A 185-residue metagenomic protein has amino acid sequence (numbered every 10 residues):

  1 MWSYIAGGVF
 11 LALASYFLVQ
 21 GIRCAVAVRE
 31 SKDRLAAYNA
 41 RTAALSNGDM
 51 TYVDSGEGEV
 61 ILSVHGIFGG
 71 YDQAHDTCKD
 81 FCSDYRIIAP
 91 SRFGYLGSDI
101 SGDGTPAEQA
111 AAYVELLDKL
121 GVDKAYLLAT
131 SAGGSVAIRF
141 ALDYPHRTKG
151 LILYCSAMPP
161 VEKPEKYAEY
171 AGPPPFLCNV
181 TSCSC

Functional and structural regions predicted by a protein language model:
I5-T42: An N-terminal hydrophobic leader/cap segment in hydrolases
G48-G97: Conserved HGGG/HGGXW glycine-rich cap/lid loop of the alpha/beta-hydrolase fold
R92-E108: Cap/lid segment of the alpha/beta-hydrolase catalytic domain
E108-Y126: Conserved acidic catalytic loop of the alpha/beta-hydrolase fold
L127-A129, Y154: Short beta-strand immediately N-terminal to the catalytic nucleophile in serine-hydrolase-like folds
A129-G133, A137: Gly/Ala-rich beta-loop-alpha elbow adjacent to hydrolase catalytic centers
R139-D143: Active-site signature of alpha/beta-hydrolase-fold catalytic machinery across serine- and Asp/Cys-nucleophile hydrolases
L151-C183: Flexible "cap/lid" loop of the alpha/beta hydrolase fold
